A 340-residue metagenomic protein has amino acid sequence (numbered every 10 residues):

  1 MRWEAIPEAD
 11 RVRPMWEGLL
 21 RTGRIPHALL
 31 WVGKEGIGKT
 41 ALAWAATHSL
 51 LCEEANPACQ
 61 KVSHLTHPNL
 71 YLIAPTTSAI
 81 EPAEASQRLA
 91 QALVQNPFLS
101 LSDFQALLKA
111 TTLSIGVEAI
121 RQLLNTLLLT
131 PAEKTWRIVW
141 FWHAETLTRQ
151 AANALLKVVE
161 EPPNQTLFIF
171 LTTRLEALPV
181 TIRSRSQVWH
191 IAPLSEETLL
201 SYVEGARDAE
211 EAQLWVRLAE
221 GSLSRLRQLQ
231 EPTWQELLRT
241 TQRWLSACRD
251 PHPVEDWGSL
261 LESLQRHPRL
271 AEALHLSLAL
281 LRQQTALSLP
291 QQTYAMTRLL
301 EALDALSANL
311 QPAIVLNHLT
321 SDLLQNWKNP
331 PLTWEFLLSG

Functional and structural regions predicted by a protein language model:
M1-K61, N164-L167, T172-G340: Charged, glycine-rich active-site and insertion segments that engage polyanionic ligands
M1-T146, Q150: Clamp-loader machinery-focused feature within the broader ASCE/P-loop NTPase space
N125, K157, S184: Conserved adenine-binding aromatic site and its adjacent loop/helix in ATP-hydrolyzing domains
L128, N153-L167: Conserved catalytic/switch belt of AAA+ P-loop NTPases
E133-I138, P163-I169: Loop/turn-to-beta-strand initiation segments
T146-L147, E161, A177: Residues immediately C-terminal
